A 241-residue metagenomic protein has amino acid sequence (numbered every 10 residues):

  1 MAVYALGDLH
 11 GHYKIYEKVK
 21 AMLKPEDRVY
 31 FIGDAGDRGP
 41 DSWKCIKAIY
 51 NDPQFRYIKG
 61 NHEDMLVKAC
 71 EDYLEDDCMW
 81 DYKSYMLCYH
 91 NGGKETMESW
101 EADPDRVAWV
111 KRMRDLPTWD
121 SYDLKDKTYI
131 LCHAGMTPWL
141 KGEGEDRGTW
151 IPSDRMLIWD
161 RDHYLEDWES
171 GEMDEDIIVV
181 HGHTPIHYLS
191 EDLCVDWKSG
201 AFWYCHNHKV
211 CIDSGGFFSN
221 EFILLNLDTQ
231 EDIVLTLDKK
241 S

Functional and structural regions predicted by a protein language model:
M1-A48: N-terminal active-site segment of His-dependent metallophosphoesterases
A2-H10, T128-G135, V210-I212: Active-site-proximal beta-strand elements of phosphoester/diester hydrolases
A5, V29-F31, Y57-I58, I130 (+2 more regions): Residue-level marker for buried hydrophobic side chains located in beta-strands that build the well-ordered beta-sheet
D8, D34, I49, G60-N61 (+5 more regions): Divalent metal-coordination and catalytic microenvironments
H10-K14, D37-P40, E63-V67, P138-W139 (+2 more regions): Active-site environment of divalent metal-dependent phosphoester hydrolases
S42-S121, K127, L157-D160, E166: Active-site neighborhood of divalent metal-dependent phosphoester bond hydrolases
D105-E191: His/acidic metal-ligating clusters that form di-metal
F202-S241: Binuclear metal-dependent phosphoesterase catalytic core
